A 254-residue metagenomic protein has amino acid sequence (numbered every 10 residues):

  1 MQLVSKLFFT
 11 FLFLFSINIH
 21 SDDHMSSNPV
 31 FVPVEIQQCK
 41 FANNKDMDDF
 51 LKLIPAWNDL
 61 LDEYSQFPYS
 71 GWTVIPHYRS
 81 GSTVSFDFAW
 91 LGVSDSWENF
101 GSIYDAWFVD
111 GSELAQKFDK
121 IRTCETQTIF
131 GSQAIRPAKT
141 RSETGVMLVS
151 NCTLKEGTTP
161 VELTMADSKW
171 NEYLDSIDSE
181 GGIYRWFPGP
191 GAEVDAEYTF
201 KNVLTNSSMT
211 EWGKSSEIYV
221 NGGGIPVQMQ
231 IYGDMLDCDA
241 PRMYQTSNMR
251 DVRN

Functional and structural regions predicted by a protein language model:
Q2-T10: Sec-dependent signal peptide recognition, specifically the positively charged N-region followed immediately by
S16-I17: N-terminal signal peptide c-region/cleavage motif recognized by signal peptidases
S21-N254: Short S/T/G/P-rich N-terminal loop/turn motif that feeds into the first structured element of a domain
